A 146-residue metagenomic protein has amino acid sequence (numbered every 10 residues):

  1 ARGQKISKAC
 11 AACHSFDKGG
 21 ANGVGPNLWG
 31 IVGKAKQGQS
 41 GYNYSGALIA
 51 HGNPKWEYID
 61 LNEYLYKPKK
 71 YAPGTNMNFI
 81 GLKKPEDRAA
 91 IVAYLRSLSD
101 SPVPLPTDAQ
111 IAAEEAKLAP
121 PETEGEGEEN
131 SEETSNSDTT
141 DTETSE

Functional and structural regions predicted by a protein language model:
A1-S7: Electrostatic cytochrome c docking/interface patches
I6, L28, K36, M77 (+1 more regions): Short, flexible micro-motifs
A9-A12: Short, cysteine/histidine-rich loop/knuckle motifs that typically chelate Zn2+
H14-G20, G33-K34: Detector for the c-type heme attachment site
N22-N27: Short cysteine/histidine-rich zinc-coordinating motifs and their immediately flanking basic loops
I31, A35-G38, P68-A72: A short secondary-structure junction motif
Y42-I59, E63-Y66, K70-E146: Flexible coil segments in periplasmic/lumen-exposed cytochrome c-class electron-transfer proteins
